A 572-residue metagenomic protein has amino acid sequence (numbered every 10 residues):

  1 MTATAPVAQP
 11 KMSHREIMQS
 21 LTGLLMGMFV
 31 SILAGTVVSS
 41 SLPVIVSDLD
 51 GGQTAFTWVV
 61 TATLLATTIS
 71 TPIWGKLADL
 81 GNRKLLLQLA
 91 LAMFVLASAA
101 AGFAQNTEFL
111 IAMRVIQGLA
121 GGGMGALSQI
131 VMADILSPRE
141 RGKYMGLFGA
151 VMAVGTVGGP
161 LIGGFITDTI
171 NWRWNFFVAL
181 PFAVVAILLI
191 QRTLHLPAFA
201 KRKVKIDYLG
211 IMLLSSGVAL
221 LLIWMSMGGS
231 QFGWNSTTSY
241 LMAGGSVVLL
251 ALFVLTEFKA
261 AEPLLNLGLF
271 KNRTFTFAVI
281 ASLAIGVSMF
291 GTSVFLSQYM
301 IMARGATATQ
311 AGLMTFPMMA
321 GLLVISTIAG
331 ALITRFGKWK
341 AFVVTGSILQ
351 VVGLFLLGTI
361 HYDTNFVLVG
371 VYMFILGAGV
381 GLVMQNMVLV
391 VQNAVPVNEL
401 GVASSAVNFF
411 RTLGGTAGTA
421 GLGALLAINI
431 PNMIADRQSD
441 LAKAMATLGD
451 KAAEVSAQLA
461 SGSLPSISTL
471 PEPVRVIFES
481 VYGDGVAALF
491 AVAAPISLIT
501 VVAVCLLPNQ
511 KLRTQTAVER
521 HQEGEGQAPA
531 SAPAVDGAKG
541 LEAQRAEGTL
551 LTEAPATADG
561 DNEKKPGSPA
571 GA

Functional and structural regions predicted by a protein language model:
M1-L24, T274, V455-A572: Transmembrane-helix exit segments and adjacent C-terminal regions of multi-pass membrane proteins
V7-K11, R139, I187-S215, S230 (+4 more regions): Flexible interhelical linker loops that connect adjacent transmembrane helices in multi-pass membrane transporters
I17-S40, Q53-A62, V178, L209-I211 (+3 more regions): 12-transmembrane solute porter fold
I45, L77, F165-I166, L332 (+2 more regions): Hydrophobic alpha-helical transmembrane and interfacial-helix anchor sites in secondary transporters
L64, T71-G210, M227, A320: Helix-loop-helix hairpins in multi-pass membrane proteins, especially solute transporters
L65-I69, A99, V157, S215 (+3 more regions): Hydrophobic/small/kink-forming positions within alpha-helical transmembrane segments of polytopic membrane proteins
D168-L180, M227-S239, T307, I428-A494: A membrane-interface helix-boundary motif in multi-pass transporters
L180-F199, S215-M227, G245-K259, T500-P508: C-terminal membrane-cytosol helix-exit motif in multi-pass small-molecule transporters
